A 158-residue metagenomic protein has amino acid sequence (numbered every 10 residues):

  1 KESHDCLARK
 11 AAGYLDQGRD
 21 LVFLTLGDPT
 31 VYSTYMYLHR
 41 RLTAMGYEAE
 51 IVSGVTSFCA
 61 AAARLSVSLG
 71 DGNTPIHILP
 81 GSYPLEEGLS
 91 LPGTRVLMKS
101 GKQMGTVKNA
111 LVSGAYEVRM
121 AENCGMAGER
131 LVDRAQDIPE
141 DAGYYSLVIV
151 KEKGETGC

Functional and structural regions predicted by a protein language model:
K1-E48, V132-P139, S146-L147, K151-G157: Class I S-adenosyl-L-methionine
C6-K10, Y83-E87, T106: Short acidic active-site motifs
A12, M36-H39, C59-A62, G105-K108 (+2 more regions): Predominant activation on well-ordered alpha-helical scaffold segments within soluble catalytic domains
D16, L21, L89-C158: A contiguous loop/helix-start segment that scaffolds small-molecule binding in enzyme catalytic cores
F23-T25, I51-G54, M120-A121: General beta-strand structural signal in soluble alpha/beta enzymes
T25, L79, L97-K99: Thr-Gly-centered strand-to-loop micro-motif
G27-D28, V55, S100-G101: Short beta->alpha junction loops/turns
T30-L91, P139, K153-T156: Class I SAM-dependent methyltransferase SAM-binding "motif I" and its flanking Rossmann-like core
